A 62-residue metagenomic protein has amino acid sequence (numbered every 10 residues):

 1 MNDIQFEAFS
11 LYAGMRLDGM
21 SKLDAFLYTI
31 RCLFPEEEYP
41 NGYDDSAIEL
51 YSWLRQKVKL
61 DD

Functional and structural regions predicted by a protein language model:
E7: Charged catalytic carboxylate motif
S10-D62: Acidic, low-complexity, intrinsically disordered interaction modules
